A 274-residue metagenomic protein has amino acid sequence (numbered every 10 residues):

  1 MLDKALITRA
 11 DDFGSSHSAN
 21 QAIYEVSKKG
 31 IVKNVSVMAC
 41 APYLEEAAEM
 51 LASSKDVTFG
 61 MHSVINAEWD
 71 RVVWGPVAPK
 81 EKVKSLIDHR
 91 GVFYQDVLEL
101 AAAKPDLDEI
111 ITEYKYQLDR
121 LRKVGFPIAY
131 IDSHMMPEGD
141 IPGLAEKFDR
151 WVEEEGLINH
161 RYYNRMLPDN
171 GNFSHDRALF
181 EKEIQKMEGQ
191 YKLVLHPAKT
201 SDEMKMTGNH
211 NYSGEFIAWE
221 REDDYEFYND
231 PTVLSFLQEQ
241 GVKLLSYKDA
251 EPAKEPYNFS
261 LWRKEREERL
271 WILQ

Functional and structural regions predicted by a protein language model:
M1-I7, H17-N34, M38-T58, V64-K123 (+2 more regions): Terminal accessory/targeting
A10-F13: DG-centered beta-turn motif at the end of beta-strands
I128-M135: Short acidic, glycine-rich surface-loop motifs adjacent to enzyme active sites
